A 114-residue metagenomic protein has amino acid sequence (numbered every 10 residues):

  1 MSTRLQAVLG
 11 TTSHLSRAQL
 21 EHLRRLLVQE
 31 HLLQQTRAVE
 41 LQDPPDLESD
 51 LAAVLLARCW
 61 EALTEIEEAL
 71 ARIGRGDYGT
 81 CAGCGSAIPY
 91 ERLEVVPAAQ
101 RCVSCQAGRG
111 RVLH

Functional and structural regions predicted by a protein language model:
M1-R75, L113-H114: Interaction interfaces in information-processing and related assembly proteins
G74-D77, V95-A98: Residue-level signal for mature regions of secreted extracellular proteins and peptides
Y78, P89-Y90, A107-G110: Short functional micro-motifs and their immediate structural scaffolds
G79-A82, Q100: Cys/His-enriched microdomains
G83-C84, S104: Short, cysteine/histidine-rich loop/knuckle motifs that typically chelate Zn2+
S86-I88, R101: Hydrophobic alpha-helical segments of small multi-pass membrane proteins
E91-V96, V112-H114: Short Cys/His-rich "knuckle" micro-motifs
A99-A107: Cysteine-rich micro-motifs
